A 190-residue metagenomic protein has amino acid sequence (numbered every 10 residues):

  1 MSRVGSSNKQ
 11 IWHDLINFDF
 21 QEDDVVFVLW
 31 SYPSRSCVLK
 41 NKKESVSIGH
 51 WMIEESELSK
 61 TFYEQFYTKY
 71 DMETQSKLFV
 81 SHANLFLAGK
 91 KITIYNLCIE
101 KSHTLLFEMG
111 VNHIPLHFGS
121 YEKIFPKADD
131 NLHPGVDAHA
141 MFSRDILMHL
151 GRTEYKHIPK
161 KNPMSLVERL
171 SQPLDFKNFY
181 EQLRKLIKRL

Functional and structural regions predicted by a protein language model:
M1-I11: A short beta-strand-loop structural module common to alpha/beta enzyme folds
I16-L190: Alpha-helical cap/lid subdomain in secreted, periplasmic, or secretory-pathway luminal O-acyl-processing enzymes
